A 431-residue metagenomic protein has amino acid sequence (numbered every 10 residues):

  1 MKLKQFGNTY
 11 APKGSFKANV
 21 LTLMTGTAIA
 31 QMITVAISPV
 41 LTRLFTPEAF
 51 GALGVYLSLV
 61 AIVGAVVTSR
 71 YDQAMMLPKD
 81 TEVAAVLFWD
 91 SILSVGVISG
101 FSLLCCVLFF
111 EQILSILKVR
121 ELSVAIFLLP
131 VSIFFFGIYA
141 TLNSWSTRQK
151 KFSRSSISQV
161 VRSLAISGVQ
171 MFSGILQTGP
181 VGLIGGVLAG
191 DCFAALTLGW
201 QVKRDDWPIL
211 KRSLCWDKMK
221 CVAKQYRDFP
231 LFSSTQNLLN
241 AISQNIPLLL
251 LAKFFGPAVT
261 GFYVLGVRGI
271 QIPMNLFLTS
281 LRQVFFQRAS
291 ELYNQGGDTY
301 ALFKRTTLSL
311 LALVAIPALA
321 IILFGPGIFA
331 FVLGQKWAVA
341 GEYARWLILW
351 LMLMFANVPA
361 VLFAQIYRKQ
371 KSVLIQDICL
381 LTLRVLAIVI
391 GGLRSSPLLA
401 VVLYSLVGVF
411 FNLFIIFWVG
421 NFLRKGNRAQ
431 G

Functional and structural regions predicted by a protein language model:
K2-P12, S153, P180, L196-Q244 (+2 more regions): Interhelical loop/hinge segments that connect adjacent transmembrane helices in multipass membrane
K13, K17, A74-V83, F134-V161 (+2 more regions): Membrane-interface junctions at transmembrane-helix termini in multi-pass inner-membrane proteins
G14-Q31, Y56, A61, V67-E111 (+4 more regions): Membrane-water interface segments that mark the loop-to-transmembrane alpha-helix transition
N19-T34, R162, I166, L183-K203 (+3 more regions): Transmembrane helical elements of multi-pass membrane transporters/channels
V40, E48-V67, S132, C192 (+4 more regions): Alpha-helical transmembrane segments of polytopic membrane transporters and translocases
P47-G51, F110-L129, I322-M352: Interfacial segments at transmembrane-helix termini and the short loops linking adjacent helices
V55, S123-P130, S156-P208, C379-L383 (+1 more regions): Hydrophobic alpha-helical transmembrane segments
A65-V83, R148, G266, I270-Q295 (+1 more regions): Helix-loop junctions and terminal segments of transmembrane helices in multi-pass membrane transport/translocation
